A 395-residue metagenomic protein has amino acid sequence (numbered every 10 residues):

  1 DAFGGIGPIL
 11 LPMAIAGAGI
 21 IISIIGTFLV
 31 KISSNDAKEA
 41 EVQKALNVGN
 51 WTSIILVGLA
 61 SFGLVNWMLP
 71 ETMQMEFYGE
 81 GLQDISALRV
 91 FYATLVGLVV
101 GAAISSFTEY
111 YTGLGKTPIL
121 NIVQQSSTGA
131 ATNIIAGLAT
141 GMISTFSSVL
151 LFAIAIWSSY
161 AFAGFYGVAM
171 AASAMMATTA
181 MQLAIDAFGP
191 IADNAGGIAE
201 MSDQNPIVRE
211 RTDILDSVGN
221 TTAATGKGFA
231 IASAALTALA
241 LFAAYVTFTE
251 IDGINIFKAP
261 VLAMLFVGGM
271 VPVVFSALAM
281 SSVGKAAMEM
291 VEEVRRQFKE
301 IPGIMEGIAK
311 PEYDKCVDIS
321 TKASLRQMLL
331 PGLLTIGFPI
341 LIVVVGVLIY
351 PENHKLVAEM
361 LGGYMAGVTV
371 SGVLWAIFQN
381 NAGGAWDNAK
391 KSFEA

Functional and structural regions predicted by a protein language model:
D1-A395: Hydrophobic packing and interface segments
